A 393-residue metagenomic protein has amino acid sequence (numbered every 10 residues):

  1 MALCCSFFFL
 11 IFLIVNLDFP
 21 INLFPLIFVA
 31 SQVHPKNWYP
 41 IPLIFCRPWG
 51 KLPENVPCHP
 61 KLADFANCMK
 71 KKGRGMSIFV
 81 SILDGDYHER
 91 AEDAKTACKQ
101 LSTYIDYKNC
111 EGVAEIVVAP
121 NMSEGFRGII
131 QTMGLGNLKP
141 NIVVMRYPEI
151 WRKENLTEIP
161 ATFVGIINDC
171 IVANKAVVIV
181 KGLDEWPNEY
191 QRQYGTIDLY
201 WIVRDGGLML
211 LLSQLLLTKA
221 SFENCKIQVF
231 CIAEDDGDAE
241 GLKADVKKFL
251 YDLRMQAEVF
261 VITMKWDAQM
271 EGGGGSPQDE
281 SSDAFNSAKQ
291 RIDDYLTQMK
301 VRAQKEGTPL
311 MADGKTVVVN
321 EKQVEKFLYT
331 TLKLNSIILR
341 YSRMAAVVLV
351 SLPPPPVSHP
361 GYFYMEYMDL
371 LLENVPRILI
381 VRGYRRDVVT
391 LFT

Functional and structural regions predicted by a protein language model:
M1-T393: Membrane-embedded alpha-helical bundles that form conduits across membranes
